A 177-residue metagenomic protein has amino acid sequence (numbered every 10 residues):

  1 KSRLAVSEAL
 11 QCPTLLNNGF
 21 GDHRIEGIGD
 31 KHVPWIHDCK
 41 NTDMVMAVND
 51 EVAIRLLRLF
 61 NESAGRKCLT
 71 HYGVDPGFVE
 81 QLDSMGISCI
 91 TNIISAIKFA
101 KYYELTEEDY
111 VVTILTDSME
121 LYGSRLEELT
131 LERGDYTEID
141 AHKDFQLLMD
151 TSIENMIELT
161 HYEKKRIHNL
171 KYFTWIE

Functional and structural regions predicted by a protein language model:
S2-S84, L126-E177: Active-site/ligand-binding loops adjacent to catalytic centers
S84-N92: Phosphate/oxyanion-binding active-site loops and adjacent basic polyanion-contact surfaces
N92-A100: Buried hydrophobic packing segments
K101-E108: Non-catalytic interaction/regulatory modules that flank or connect domains
I114-L126: Short, mixed-charge aromatic SLiMs
